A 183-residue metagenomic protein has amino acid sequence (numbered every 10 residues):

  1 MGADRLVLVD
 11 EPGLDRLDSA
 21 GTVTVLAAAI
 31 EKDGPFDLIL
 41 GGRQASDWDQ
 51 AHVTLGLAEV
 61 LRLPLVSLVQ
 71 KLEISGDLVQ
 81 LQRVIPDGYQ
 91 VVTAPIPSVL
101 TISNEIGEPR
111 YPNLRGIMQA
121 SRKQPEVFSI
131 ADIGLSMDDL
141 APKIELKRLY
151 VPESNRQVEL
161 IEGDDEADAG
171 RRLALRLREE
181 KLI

Functional and structural regions predicted by a protein language model:
M1-I183: N-terminal glycine-rich FAD/FM-binding segment characteristic of electron-transfer flavoproteins
